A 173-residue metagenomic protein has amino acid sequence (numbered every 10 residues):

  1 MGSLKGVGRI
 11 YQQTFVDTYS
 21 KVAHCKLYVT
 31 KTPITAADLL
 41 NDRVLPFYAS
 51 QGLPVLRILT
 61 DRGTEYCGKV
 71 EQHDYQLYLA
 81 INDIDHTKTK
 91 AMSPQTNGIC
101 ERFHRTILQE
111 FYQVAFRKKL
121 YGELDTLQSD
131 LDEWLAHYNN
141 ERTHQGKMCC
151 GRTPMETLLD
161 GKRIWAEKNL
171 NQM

Functional and structural regions predicted by a protein language model:
G2-T32, Y78: Short conserved beta-strand segments at catalytic cores or DNA/RNA-binding microdomains of nucleic-acid binding
G8, K26-Q51: Active-site beta-loop-alpha junctions of metal-dependent nucleic acid enzymes, especially the RNase H-like/DDE
K21, I58-T60: Buried hydrophobic side chains on well-structured beta-strands
V22-K26, T87-T89, Q113-F116: Short small-residue beta-strand/loop micro-motif enriched in glycine and branched aliphatics
P46, L77, I81, A136: Surface-exposed charge patches
T60-R62, Y66, Q72-L79, H86-E110 (+2 more regions): RNase H-like two-metal-ion nuclease catalytic core shared by retroviral integrases and related mobile-element nucleases
N82-I84, T106-M173: C-terminal domain-tail junction helix/linker
